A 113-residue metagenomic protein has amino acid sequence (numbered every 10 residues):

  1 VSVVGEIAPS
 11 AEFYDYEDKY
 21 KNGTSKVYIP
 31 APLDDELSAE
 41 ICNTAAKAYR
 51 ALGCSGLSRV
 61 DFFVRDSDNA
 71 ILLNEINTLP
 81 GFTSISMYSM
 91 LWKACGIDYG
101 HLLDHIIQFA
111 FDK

Functional and structural regions predicted by a protein language model:
V1-E17, V60, I71-N77, S86: Beta-strand scaffold of nucleotide-dependent catalytic cores
V3, I29-A31, P80, S89: Proline-rich low-complexity regions
G5, E17, A45-Y49, N77 (+2 more regions): Generic hydrophobic alpha-helical scaffold/packing signal
P9-E12, T24, A45, S58 (+3 more regions): A general marker of short, structured functional hotspots
F13-Y16, Y20, Y49, F62-F63 (+3 more regions): Aromatic side chains
Y20-D66: A long amphipathic alpha-helix within ATP-dependent nucleotide-binding catalytic cores
E36, S55, D66, A70-K113: C-terminal active-site "lid" helix and adjoining low-complexity regulatory extension at the edge of ATP-using catalytic
